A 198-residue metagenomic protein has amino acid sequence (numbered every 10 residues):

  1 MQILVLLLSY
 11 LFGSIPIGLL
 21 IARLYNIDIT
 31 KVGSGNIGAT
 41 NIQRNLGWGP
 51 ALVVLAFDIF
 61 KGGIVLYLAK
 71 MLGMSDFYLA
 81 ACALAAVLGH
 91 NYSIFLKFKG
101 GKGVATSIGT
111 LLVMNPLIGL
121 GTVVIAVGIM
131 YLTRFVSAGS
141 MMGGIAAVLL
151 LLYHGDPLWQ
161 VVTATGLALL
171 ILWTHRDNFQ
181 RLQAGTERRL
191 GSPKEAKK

Functional and structural regions predicted by a protein language model:
M1-L24: N-terminal signal-anchor transmembrane alpha helix
M1-L7, F60-A81, L112-I118, L151-T163: Helix-coil boundary and interhelical linker segments in multi-pass alpha-helical membrane proteins
S9-S14, F57, A86-H90, A126-M130 (+2 more regions): Alpha-helical transmembrane segments of multi-pass membrane proteins
G18, R23, G89-K99, A126-T133 (+1 more regions): C-terminal ends of transmembrane helices
L19-G49, N178-K198: Cytosolic, membrane-interface loops and tails of multi-pass inner-membrane proteins
D28-G38, F95-I108, F135-G143: Short, non-helical or kinked segments that cap or interrupt transmembrane helices
Q43-W48, A69-L72, G89, V104-T133 (+1 more regions): Interfacial segments of multi-pass membrane proteins
V136-G143, D156-L167: Loop-to-transmembrane alpha-helix initiation sites
